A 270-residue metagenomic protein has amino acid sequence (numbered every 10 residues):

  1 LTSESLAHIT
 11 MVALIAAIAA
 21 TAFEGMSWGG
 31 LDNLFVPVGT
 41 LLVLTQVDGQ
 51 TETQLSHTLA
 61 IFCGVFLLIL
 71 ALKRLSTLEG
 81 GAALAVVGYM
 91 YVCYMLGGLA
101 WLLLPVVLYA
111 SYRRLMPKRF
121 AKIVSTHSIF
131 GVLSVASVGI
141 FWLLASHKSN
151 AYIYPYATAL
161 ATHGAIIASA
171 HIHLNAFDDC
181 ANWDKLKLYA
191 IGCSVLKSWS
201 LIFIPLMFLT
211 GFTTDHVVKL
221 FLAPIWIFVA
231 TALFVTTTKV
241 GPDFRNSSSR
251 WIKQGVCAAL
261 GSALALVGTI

Functional and structural regions predicted by a protein language model:
L1-I270: Hydrophobic alpha-helical transmembrane segments
